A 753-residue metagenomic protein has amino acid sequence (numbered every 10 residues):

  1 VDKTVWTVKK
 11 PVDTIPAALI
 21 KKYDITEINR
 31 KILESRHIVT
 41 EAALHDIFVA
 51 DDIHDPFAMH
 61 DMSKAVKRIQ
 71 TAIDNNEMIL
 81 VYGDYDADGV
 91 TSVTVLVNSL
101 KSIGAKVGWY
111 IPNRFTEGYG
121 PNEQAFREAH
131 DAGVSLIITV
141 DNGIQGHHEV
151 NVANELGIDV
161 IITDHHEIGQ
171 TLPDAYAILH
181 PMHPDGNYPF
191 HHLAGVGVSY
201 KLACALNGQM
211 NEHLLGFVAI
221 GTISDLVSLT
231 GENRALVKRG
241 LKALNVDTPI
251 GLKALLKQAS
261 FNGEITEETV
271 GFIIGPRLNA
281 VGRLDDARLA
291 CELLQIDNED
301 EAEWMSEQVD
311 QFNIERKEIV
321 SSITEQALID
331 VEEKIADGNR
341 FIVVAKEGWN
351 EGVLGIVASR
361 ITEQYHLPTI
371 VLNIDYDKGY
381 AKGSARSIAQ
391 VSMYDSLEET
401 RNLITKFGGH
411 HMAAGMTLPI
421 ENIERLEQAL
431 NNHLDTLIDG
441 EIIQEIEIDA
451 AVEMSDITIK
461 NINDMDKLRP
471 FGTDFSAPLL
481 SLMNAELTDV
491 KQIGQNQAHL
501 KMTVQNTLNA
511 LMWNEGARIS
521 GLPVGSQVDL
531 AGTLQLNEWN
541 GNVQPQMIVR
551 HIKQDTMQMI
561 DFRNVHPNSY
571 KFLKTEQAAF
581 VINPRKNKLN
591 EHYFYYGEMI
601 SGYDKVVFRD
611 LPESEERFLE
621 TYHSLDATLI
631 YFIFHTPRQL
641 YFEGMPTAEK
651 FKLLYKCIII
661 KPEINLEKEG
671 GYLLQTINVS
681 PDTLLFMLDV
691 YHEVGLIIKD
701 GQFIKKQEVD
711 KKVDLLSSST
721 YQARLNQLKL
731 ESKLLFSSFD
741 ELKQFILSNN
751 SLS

Functional and structural regions predicted by a protein language model:
D2, K9-L136, L156, D174 (+2 more regions): Hydrophobic helix-and-loop "lid/oligomerization" segment in the mid-to-C-terminal part of catalytic domains
I20-A43, F618-L619, V690, F739-L752: Structured, non-catalytic alpha/beta "coupling" segments that mediate domain-domain communication and provide generic
D84-Y85, P112-F115, N142-G143, H165-I168 (+6 more regions): Short, ordered loop/turn segments at secondary-structure junctions
S92-L96, H147-L156, H165-H166, G355-A358 (+1 more regions): Short Gly/Thr/Asp-enriched flexible loops that form oxyanion-binding sites at enzyme active sites
K101, R234-T324, S387-A389, L397-T405 (+3 more regions): Acidic, two-metal ion nucleic-acid-processing modules in DNA metabolism proteins
R127-A205, H213, T230: Active-site cavity-forming subdomains of large catalytic enzyme subunits
I138-T139, F341-A345, I370, F580-I582 (+2 more regions): Structural motif
D174-S224, E616, E620-S624, T628-F634 (+1 more regions): Short alpha-helices
